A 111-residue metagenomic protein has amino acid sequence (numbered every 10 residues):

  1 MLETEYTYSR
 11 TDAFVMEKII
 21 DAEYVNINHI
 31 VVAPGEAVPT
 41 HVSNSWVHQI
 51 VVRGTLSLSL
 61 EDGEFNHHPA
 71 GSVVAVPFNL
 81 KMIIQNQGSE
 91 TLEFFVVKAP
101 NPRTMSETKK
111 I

Functional and structural regions predicted by a protein language model:
M1-Y24, T40, M105-I111: A short, N-terminal "cap"/entry segment at the start of jelly-roll beta-barrel domains of the cupin/DSBH fold
N28-S43: Conserved short histidine dyad/triad with adjacent acidic residue
H29, H48, E64-F65: Short, surface-exposed secondary-structure edge patches
S45-L56, E61: Glycine- and acidic-residue-biased ligand/ion/polar-headgroup-sensing regions
D62-F78: Short acidic-glycine-tyrosine-enriched beta hairpin
F78-R103: Ligand-binding loop in jelly-roll beta-barrel domains
